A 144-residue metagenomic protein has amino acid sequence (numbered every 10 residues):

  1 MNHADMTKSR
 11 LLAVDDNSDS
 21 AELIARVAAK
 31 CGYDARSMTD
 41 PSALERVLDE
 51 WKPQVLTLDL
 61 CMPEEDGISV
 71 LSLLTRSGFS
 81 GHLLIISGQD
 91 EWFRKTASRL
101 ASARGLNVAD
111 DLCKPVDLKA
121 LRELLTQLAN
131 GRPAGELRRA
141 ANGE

Functional and structural regions predicted by a protein language model:
T7-D19, I24-A28: Conserved acidic segment of CheY-like receiver
S37-V55: Acidic, metal-coordinating helix/loop segments flanking the phosphotransfer/catalytic sites of two-component signaling
T39-D40, D66-S72: Acidic catalytic/metal-coordinating carboxylates
L58-D59: Active-site residues of response regulator receiver
M62: Receiver (REC) domain active-site loop signature in two-component systems and cognate sites in sensor histidine kinases
S69-R76, Q89-D111: Alpha4 helix (beta4-alpha4-beta5 surface) of REC/receiver domains from two-component response regulators
W92-F93, C113-A129: C-terminal output helix
N130-E144: CheY-like receiver
